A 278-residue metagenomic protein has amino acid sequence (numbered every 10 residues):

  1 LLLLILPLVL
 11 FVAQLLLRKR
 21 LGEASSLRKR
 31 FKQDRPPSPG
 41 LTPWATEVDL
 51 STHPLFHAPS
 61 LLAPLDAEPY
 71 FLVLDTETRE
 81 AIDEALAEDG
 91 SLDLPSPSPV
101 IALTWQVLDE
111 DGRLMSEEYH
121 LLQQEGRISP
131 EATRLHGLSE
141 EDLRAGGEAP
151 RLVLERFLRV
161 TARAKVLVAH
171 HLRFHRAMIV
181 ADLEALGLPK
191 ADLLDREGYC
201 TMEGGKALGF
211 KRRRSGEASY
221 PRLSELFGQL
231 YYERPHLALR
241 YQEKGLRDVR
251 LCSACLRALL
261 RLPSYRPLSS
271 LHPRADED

Functional and structural regions predicted by a protein language model:
L2-K19: N-terminal signal-anchor transmembrane alpha helix of single-pass membrane proteins, serving as the membrane-anchoring
I5, K29-K32, Y231, D276: Intrinsically disordered, low-complexity proline-rich regions
L16, S26-K29: Short, low-complexity interaction segments enriched in Ser/Thr/Pro/Gly
G22-L27, L268: Short, Lys/Arg-enriched, Gly/Pro-containing loop segments at transmembrane-helix junctions of multi-pass membrane
R28-Q106, D111: Entry/capping segment at the start of metal-dependent catalytic domains with acidic active-site entry clusters
L55, L62, P69, E84-A85 (+2 more regions): Metal-dependent phosphoesterase core characteristic of DEDDh/y 3'-5' exonuclease domains
S91, L154-F157: Short secondary-structure capping micro-motifs at structural edges
R134-L154: Metal-dependent phosphoesterase signature
